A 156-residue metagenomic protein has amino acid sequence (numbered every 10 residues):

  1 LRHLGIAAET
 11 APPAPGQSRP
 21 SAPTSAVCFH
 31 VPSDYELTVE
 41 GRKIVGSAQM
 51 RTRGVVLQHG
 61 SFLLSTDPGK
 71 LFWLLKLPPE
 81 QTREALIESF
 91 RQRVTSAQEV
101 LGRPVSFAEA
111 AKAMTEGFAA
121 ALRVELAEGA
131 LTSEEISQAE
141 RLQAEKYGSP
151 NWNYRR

Functional and structural regions predicted by a protein language model:
R2-S21, T52-R156: Long, positively charged amphipathic alpha-helical accessory segments at protein N-termini or as interdomain linkers
P23-T38, I44: Structured beta-strand/loop patches that form or line metal/cofactor-binding pockets in enzymes
G41-R42, G102: Detector for glycine-centered tight turns/loop "hinges" at secondary-structure junctions
V45-G46, G60: Glycine-centered small-residue hotspots that permit tight backbone geometry or close packing
